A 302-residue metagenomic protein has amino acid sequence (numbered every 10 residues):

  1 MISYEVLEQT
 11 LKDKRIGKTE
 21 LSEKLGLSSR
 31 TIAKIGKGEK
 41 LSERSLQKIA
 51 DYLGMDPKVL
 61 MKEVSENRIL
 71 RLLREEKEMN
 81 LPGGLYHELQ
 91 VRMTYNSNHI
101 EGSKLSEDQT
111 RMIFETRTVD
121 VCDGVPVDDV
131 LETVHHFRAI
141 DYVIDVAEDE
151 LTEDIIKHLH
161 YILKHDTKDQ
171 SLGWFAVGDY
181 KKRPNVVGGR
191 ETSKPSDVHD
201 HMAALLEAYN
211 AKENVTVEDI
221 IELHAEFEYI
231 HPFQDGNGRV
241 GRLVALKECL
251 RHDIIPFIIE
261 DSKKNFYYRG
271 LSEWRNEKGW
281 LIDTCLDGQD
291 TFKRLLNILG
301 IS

Functional and structural regions predicted by a protein language model:
M1-G17, K24: A short, Lys/Arg-rich alpha-helix, primarily the initiator
T19, K62-S302: FIC/Doc superfamily catalytic core
T19, R30, K58: Key DNA-contact positions within bacterial/archaeal DNA-binding proteins
G26-L41: Recognition helix of helix-turn-helix/homeodomain-like DNA-binding domains that insert into the DNA major groove
R44-V59: DNA major-groove recognition helix of helix-turn-helix/homeodomain DNA-binding modules
